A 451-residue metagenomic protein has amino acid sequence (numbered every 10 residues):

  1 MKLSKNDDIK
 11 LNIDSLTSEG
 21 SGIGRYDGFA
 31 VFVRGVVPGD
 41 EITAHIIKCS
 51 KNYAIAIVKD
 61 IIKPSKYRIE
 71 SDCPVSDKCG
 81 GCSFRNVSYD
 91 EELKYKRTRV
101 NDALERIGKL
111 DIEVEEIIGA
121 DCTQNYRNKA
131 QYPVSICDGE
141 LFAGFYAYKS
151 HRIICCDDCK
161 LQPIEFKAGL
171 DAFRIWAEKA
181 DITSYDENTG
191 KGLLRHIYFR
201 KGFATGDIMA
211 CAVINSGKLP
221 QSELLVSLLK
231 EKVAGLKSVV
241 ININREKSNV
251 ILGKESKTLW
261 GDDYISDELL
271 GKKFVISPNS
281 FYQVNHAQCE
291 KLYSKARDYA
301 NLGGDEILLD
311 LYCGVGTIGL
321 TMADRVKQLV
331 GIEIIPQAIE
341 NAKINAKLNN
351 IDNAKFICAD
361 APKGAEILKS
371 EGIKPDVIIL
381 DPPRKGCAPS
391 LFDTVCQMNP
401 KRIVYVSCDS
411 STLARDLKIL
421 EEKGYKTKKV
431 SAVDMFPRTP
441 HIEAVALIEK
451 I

Functional and structural regions predicted by a protein language model:
M1-S71, V75, K355, K363: Terminal RNA-binding accessory module
K2-D7, S18, Q221-I451: Rossmann-like S-adenosyl-L-methionine
G22-D27, G144-A147, C211-V213, A342: Short, acidic/hydrophobic/Gly-rich beta-strand patch recurrent on exposed beta strands that often constitutes part
G39, Q162, N285: Short, conserved phosphate/pyrophosphate- and ester-handling motifs at nucleotide-, phospho-/glycolipid
H45-C49, P133-C137, R200-A204, E449-I451: Short beta-strand micro-motifs enriched in acidic
K59-S71, D77-S184, A204, L219: Extended interfacial segments that mediate partner engagement and assembly in macromolecular machines
E116-T123, E187-N188, R195-R200, A432-M435: Short, solvent-exposed loop/turn elements at beta->coil junctions and helix N-caps that rim active or binding pockets
F199, G206-N215, K273-S277, V377: Short, aliphatic-rich beta-strand segments
